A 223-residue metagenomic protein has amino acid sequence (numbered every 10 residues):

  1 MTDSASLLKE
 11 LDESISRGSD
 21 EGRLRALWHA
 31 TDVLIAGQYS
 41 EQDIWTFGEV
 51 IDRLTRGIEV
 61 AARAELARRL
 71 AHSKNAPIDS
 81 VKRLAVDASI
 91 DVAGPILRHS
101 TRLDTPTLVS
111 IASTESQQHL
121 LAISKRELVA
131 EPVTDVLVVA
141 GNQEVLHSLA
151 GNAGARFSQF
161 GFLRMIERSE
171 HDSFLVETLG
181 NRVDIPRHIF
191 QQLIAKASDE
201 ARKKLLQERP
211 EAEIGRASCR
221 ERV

Functional and structural regions predicted by a protein language model:
M1-R220: Alpha-helical scaffold segments
